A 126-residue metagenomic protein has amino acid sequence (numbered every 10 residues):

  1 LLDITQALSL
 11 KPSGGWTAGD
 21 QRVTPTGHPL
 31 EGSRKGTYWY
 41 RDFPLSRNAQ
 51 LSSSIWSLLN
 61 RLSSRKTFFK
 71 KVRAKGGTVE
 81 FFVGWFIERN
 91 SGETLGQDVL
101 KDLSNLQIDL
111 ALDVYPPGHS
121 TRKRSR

Functional and structural regions predicted by a protein language model:
L1-R126: Acidic (Asp/Glu-rich) sequence patches and key acidic residues that form negatively charged surfaces used
